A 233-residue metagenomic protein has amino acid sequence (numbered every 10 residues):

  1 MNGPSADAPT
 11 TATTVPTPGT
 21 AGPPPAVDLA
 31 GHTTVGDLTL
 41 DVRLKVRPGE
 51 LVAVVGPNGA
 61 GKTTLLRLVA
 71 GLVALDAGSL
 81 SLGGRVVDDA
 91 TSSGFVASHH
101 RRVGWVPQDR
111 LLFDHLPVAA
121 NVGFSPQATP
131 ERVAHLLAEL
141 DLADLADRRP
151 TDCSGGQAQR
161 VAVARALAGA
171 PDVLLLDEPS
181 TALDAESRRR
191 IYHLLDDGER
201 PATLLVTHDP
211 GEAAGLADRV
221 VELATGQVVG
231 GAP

Functional and structural regions predicted by a protein language model:
A70: Helix-to-loop junction immediately C-terminal to a conserved catalytic motif
R85-D89, P130-L145: Conserved ABC ATPase "signature" region
V87-G104: ABC ATPase NBD coupling module
R149-C153, Q157-Q159: Conserved ABC ATPase signature
V163: Hydrophobic anchor residue at the start of the ABC signature
A168-D172: A short, proline-enriched helix->beta-strand linker immediately N-terminal to the Walker B motif in ABC-type P-loop
L174-E178: Catalytic Walker B motif of ABC-type/P-loop ATPase nucleotide-binding domains
